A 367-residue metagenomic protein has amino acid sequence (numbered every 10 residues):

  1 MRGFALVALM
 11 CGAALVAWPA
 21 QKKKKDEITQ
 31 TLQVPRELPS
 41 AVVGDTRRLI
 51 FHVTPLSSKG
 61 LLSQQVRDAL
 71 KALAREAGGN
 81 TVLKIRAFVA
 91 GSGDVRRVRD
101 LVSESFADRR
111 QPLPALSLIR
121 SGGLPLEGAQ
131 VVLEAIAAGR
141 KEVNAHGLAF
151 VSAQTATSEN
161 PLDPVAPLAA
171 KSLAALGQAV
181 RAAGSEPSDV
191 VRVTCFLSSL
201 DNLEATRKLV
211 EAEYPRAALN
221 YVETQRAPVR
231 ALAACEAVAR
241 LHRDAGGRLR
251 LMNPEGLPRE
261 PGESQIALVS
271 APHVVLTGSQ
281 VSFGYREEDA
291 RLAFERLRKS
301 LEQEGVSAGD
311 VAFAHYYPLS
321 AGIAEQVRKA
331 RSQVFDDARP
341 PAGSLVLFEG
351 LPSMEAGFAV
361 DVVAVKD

Functional and structural regions predicted by a protein language model:
M1-A5: Bacterial N-terminal signal peptides that target proteins for export
A8-W18: Hydrophobic h-region of N-terminal signal peptides that target proteins for export in Gram-negative bacteria
W18-F313, P318-D367: N-terminal presequence-like segments and the immediate start of the first folded domain
